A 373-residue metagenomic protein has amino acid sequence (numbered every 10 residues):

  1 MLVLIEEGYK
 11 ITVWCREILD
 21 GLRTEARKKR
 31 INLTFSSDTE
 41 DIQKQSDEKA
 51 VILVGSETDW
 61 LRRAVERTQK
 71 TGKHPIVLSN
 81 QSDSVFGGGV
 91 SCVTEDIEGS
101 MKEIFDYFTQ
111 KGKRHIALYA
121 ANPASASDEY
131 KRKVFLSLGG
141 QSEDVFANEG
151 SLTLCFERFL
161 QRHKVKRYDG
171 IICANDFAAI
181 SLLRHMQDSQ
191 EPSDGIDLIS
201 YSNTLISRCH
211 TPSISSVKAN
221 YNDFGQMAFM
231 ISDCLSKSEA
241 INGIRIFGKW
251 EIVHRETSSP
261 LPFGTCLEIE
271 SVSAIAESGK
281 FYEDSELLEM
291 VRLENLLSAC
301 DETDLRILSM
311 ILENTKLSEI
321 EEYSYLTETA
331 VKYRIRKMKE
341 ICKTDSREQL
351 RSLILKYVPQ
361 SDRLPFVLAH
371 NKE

Functional and structural regions predicted by a protein language model:
M1-D106, H163-V165, G170: Alpha-helical recognition/docking segments in bacterial nutrient-uptake and carbohydrate-utilization systems
R23-D38, A117-L118, R132-L154: Short beta-strand elements in bilobed, periplasmic/extracellular small-molecule ligand-binding domains
S82, S91-L118, L154-L160, A179 (+1 more regions): Hydrophobic alpha-helical segments within soluble ligand-binding/sensing domains
G89-V90, R162-G170, F177-I269: Flexible loop/turn connectors
K102-S142, I244-P260: An alpha-beta-alpha
C234-A299, V358-E373: Linker/hinge segments immediately adjacent to helix-turn-helix/homeobox DNA-binding domains
S285-V331, Y357-P359: Helix-turn-helix DNA-binding segment
Y333-E373: Basic, Lys/Arg-enriched C-terminal extension of HTH/homeodomain DNA-binding domains
